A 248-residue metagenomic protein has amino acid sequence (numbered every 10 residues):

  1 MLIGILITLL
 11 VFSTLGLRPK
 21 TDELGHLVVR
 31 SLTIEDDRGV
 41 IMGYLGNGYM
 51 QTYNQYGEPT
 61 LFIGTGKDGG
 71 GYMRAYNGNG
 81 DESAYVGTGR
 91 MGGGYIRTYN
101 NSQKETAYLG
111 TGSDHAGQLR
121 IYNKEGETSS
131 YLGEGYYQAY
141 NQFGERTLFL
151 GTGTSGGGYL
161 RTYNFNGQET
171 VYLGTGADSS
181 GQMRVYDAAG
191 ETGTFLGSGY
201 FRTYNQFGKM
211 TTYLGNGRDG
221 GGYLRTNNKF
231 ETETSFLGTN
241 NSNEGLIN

Functional and structural regions predicted by a protein language model:
M1-T21: Single-pass membrane-anchoring alpha-helices
G16-N248: Parallel beta-helix/beta-solenoid repeats that form elongated, surface-exposed shafts/blades used for receptor binding
